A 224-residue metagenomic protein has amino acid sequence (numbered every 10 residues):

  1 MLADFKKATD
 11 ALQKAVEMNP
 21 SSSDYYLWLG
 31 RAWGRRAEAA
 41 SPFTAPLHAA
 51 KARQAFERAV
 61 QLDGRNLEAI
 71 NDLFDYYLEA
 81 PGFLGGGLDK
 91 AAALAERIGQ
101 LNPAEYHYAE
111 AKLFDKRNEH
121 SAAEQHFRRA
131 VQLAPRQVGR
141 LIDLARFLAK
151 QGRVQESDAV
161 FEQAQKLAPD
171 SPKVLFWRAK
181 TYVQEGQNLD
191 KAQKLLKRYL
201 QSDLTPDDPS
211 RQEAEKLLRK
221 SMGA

Functional and structural regions predicted by a protein language model:
M1, R35, A39-P42, E79-A80 (+4 more regions): Register position in tetratricopeptide repeats
F5, A39, A49, L88 (+3 more regions): TPR-repeat structural position
K14-A15, R58-A59, A95-I98, R129-A130 (+3 more regions): Canonical positions in the second alpha-helix
P20, G64, Q100-P103, P135 (+2 more regions): Short coil turns that delineate tetratricopeptide repeat
S23-D24, L67-E68, P103-Y106, V138-G139 (+3 more regions): Helix-start (N-cap) detector for alpha-helical repeat units in TPR-like alpha-solenoids, especially tetratricopeptide
G86-D89, R97-R117, T181-A224: Terminal, low-structured helical/coil segments at or just beyond the last alpha-helical repeat
